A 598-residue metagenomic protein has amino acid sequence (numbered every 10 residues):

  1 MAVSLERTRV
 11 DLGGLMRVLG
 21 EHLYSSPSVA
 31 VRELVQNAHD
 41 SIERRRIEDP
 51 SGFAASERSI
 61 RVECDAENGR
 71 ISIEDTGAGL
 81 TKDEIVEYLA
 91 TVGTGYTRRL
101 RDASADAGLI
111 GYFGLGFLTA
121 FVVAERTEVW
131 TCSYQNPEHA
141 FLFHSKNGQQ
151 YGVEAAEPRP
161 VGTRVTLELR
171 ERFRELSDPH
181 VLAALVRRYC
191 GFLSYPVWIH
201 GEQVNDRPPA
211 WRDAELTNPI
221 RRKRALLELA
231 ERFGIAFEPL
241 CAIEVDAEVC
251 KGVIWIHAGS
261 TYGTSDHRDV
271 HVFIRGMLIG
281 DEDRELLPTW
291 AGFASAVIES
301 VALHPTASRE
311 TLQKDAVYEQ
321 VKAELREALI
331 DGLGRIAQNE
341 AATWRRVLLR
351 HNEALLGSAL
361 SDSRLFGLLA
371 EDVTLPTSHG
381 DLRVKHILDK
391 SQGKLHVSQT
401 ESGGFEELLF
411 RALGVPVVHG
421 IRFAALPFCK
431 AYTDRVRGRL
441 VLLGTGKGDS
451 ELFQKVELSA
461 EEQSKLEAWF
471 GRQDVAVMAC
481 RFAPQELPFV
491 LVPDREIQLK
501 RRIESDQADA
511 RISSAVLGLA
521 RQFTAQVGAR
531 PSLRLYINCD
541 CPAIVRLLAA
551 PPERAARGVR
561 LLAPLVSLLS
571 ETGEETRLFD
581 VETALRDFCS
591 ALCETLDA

Functional and structural regions predicted by a protein language model:
M1-L176, A184, S398: GHKL (Bergerat-fold) ATPase N-terminal catalytic module, capturing the glycine-rich phosphate-binding loop and acidic
L109, W130-Q150, R170-E175, H180-A598: GHKL/Bergerat-fold ATPase module in large chromosome/replication-associated machines
